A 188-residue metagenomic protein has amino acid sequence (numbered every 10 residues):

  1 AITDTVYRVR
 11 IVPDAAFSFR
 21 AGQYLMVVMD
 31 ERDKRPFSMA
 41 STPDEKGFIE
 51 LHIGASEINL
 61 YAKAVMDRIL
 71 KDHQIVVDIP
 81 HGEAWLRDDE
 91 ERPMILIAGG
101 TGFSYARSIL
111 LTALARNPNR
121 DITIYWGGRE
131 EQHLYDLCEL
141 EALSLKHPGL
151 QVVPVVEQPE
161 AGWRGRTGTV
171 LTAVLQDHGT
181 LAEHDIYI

Functional and structural regions predicted by a protein language model:
A1-H73, G128-E130, V155-P159: Ferredoxin-reductase
G47, E57-I188: FNR/FR-type flavoprotein reductase catalytic core
